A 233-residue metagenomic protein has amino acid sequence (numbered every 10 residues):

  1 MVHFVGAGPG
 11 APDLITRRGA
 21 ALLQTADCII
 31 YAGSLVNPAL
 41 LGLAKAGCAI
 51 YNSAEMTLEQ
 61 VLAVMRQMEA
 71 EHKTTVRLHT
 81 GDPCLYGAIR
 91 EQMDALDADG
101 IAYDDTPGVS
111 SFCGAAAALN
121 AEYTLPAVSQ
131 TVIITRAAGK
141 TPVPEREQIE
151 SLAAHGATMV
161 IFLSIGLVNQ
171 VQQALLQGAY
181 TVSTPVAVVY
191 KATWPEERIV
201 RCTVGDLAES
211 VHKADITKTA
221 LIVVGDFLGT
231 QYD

Functional and structural regions predicted by a protein language model:
M1-V109, A208-E209, A220: Class I S-adenosyl-L-methionine
V2, Q60, E71-T75, T131 (+2 more regions): A contiguous loop/helix-start segment that scaffolds small-molecule binding in enzyme catalytic cores
I15-R17, G114-A116, V171-Q172: Short hydrophobic alpha-helical segments that form membrane-spanning helices or hydrophobic packing faces of helical
R18-L22, A44-G47, Q92-A95, E122 (+3 more regions): Short, solvent-exposed amphipathic alpha-helical segments in soluble enzyme and RNA/protein-processing domains
Y31-G33, H79, R136, L163 (+1 more regions): Short beta-strand/turn micro-motifs composed of small residues that flank or help shape donor/cofactor-binding pockets
L43-A44, A63-V64, A116-L119, R136-A137 (+1 more regions): Short secondary-structure transition/capping segments
C84-H155, P195-C202: Class I SAM-dependent methyltransferase SAM-binding "motif I" and its flanking Rossmann-like core
